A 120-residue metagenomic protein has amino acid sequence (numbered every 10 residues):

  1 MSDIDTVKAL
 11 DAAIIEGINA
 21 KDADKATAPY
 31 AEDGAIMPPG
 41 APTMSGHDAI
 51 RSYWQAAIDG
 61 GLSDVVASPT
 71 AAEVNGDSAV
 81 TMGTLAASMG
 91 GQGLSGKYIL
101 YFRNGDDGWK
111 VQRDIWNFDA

Functional and structural regions predicted by a protein language model:
M1-A28, A35-A120: A beta-strand edge to alpha-helix "cap/lid" segment located at domain peripheries
